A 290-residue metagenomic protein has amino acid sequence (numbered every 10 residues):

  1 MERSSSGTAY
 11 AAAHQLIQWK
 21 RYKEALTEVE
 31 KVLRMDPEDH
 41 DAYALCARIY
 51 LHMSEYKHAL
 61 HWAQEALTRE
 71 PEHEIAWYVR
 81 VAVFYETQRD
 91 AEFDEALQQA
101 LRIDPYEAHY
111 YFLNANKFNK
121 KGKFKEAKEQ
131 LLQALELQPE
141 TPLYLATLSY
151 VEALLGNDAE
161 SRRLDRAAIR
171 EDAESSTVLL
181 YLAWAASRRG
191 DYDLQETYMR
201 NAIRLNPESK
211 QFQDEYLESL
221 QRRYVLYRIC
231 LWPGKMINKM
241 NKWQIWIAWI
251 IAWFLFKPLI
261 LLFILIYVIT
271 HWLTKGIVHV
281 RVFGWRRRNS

Functional and structural regions predicted by a protein language model:
Q18-W19, H52-M53, Y85-T87, K120-K121 (+3 more regions): Register position in tetratricopeptide repeats
K31-V32, E65-A66, Q99-A100, Q133-A134 (+2 more regions): Canonical positions in the second alpha-helix
P37, P71, P105, P139 (+2 more regions): Short coil turns that delineate tetratricopeptide repeat
E218-K242: Alpha-helical linker/edge segments of TPR/alpha-solenoid repeat scaffolds and analogous pre-/post-domain helices
